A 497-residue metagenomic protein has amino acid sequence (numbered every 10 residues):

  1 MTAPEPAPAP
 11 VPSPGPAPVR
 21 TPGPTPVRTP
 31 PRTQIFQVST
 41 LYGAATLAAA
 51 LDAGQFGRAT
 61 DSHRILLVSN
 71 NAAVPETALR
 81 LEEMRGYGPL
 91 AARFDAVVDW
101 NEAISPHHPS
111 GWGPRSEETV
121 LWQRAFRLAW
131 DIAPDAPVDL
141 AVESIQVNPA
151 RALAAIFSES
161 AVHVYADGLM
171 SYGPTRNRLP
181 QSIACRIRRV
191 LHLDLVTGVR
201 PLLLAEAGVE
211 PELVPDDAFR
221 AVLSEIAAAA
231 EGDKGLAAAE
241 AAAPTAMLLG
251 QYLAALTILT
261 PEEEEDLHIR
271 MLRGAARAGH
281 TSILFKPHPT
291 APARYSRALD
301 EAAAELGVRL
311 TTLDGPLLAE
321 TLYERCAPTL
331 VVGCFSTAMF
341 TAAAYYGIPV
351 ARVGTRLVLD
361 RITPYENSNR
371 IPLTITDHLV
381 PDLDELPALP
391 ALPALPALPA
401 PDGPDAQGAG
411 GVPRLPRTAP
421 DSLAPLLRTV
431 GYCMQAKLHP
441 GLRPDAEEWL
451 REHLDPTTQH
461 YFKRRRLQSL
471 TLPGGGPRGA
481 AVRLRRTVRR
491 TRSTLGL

Functional and structural regions predicted by a protein language model:
A3-P31, I104, L389-G410: Intrinsically disordered, low-complexity terminal tails and inter-domain linkers enriched for S/T/G/P/D/E
F36-C185: Active-site and donor-binding regions of nucleotide-sugar-utilizing enzymes
L41-A44, N71-P75, Q146-P149, L169-S171 (+4 more regions): Short acidic, S/G/P-rich loop/turn micro-motifs used as interaction or catalytic elements
Y165-L256: A nucleotide-sugar donor-handling region in carbohydrate enzymes
A230-P292: Conserved catalytic-core segment of nucleotide-activated headgroup transferases in glycan assembly
A276-G315: Catalytic donor nucleotide-activated moiety binding site of glycosyltransferases and closely related
A319-P364: A donor-sugar binding/catalytic signature common to diverse glycosyltransferases and related nucleotide-sugar
I362-R490: Leloir-type glycosyltransferase catalytic cores
